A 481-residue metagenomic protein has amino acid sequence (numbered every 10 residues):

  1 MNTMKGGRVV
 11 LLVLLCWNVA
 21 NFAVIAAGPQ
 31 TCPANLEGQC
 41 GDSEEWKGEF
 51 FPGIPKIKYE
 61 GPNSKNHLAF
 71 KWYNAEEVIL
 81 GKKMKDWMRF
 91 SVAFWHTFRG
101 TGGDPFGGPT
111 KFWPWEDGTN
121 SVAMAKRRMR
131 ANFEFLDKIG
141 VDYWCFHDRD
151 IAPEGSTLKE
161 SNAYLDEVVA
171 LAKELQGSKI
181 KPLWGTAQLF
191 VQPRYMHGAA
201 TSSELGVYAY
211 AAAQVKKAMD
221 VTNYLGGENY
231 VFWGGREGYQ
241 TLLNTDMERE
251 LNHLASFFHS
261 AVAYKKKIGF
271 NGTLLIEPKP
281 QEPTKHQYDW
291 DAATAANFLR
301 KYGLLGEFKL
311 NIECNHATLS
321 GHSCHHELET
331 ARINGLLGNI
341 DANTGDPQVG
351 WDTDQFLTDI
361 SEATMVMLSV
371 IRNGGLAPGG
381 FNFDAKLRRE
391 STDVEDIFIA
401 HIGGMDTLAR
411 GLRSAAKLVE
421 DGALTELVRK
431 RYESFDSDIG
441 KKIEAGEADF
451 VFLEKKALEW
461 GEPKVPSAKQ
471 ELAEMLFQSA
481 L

Functional and structural regions predicted by a protein language model:
M1-V13: Classical eukaryotic N-terminal signal peptides for Sec-dependent ER targeting/secretion, especially the positively
L15-C32: N-terminal signal peptide
E76-I79, M129-E134, Y143, P153-L310 (+4 more regions): Active-site acidic/histidine proton-transfer and metal-coordination neighborhood in alpha/beta enzyme cores
M84-F90, S121-D150: Catalytic domains of carbohydrate-active enzymes, especially glycoside hydrolases
D86-T119, T186-S202, G234-T241: N-terminal small/glycine-rich loop or linker at the start of catalytic domains across soluble metabolic enzymes
W95-T97, R149-I151, A187-F190, G235-E237 (+4 more regions): Active-site beta-loop-alpha junctions enriched in small/polar residues
G103-R127, T245-L251, K285-A296, F308-K309 (+1 more regions): Gly/Pro-rich active-site loop or hairpin
G335, T353-L481: Flexible, acidic glycine-rich loops studded with aromatic residues
